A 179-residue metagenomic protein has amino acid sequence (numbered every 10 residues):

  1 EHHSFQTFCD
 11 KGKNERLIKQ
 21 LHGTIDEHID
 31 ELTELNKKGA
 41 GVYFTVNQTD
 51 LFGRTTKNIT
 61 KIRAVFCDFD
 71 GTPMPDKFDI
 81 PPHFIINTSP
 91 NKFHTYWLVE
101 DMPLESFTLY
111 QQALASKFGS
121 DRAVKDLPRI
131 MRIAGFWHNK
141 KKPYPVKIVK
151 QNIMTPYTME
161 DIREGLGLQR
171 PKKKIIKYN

Functional and structural regions predicted by a protein language model:
E1-A64, P171: DNA replication initiation on ssDNA origins
E1-H2, E34-A40, D79-F84, A115-D121: Structural alpha-beta junctions
F8-K11, N47, F69-D70, N87-P90: Short loop/turn segments at strand-loop or loop-helix junctions that form parts of catalytic or ligand-binding pockets
N14-L21, P75-F84: Surface-exposed flexible segments
F44-D79, V99-N179: DNA replication initiation modules
I85-H94, M131: Short, conserved phosphate-binding/catalytic loop or strand-edge motifs used in phosphoryl-/nucleotidyl-transfer
